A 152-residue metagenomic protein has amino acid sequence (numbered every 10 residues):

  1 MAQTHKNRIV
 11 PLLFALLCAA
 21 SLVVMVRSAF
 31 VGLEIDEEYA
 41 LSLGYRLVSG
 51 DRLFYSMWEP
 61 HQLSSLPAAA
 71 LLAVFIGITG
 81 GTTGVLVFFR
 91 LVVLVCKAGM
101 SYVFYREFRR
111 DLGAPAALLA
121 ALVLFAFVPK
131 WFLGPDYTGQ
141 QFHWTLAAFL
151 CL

Functional and structural regions predicted by a protein language model:
M1-V24, A114: Start-transfer (signal-anchor) and selected internal transmembrane alpha helices of multi-pass inner/ER membrane
R27, L72, I76, Y105-R109: Membrane-water interface at transmembrane helix exits
A29-L43, R52-L71, T79, T83: Extracytoplasmic catalytic/substrate-binding loops of multi-pass membrane glycan-assembly enzymes
F89-L94: Alpha-helical transmembrane segments of multi-pass integral membrane proteins
G99-A126: Transmembrane-helix signature of polytopic, membrane-embedded enzymes that assemble or transfer cell-envelope glycans
V103, Q141-L152: Specific aromatic-rich, kink-prone transmembrane helix
L133-F142: Short acidic/glycine- and proline-prone juxtamembrane loop motifs at membrane-interface regions of multi-pass membrane
